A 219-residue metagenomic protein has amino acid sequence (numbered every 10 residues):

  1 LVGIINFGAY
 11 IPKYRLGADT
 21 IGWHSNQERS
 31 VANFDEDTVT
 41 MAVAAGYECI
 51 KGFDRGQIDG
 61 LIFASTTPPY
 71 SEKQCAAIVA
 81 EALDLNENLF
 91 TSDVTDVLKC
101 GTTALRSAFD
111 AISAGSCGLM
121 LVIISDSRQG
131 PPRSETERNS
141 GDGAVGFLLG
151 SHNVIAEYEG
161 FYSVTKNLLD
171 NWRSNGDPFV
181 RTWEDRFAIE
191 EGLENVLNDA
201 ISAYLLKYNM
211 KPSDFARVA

Functional and structural regions predicted by a protein language model:
L1-T38, S134-S202, K207: Condensing-enzyme catalytic core mediating Claisen C-C bond formation in acyl metabolism
L1-V2, G56-D59, N86-L89, A114-M120 (+3 more regions): Short coil/turn connectors at secondary-structure junctions
I4-N6, C49, L61, V79 (+5 more regions): Buried hydrophobic positions in well-ordered alpha/beta secondary-structure cores of metabolic enzymes
R29-T40, T67-L119, S125: Conserved catalytic cysteine-centered active-site region of acyl-thioester-dependent Claisen-condensing enzymes
A45-D59, N198-D214: Phosphate/pyrophosphate-binding loops at sites that engage ATP/ADP/AMP, CoA/4′-phosphopantetheine, polyphosphate
G60-T67, D93, V218: Short glycine-rich or small-residue beta-strand-to-loop segments that form or flank ligand, phosphate, metal/Fe-S
L89-K99, T103, R133-E137, T182-I189 (+1 more regions): Cysteine-centered functional microenvironments
S113-G146: Flexible, glycine-rich active-site loops centered on histidine and acidic residues that chelate a metal or position
